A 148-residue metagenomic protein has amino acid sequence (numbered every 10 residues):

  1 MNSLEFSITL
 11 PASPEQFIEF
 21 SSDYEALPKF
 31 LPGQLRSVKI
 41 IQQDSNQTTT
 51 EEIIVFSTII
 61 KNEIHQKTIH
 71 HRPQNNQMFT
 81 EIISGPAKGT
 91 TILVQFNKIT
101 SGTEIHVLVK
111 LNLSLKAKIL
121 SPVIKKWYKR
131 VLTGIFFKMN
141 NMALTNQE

Functional and structural regions predicted by a protein language model:
M1-N46: Hydrophobic ligand-binding cavity/cleft-lining segments
M1-S7, T49, Q77, T91 (+1 more regions): Intrinsic-disorder/low-complexity, polar/charged segments enriched in Ser/Thr/Lys/Arg/Asp/Glu/Gln
F6-I8, I64-H71, I82, T91-K98: Hydrophobic/aromatic beta-strand elements that line small-molecule binding cavities or substrate pockets in beta-rich
P14-E15, Q42-N46, H71-N76, Q95-E104: A short, structured loop/turn motif at beta-sheet edges
Q16-S21, L27, T50, T68-I69 (+2 more regions): Hydrophobic pocket/interface hotspot
E25, Y128, L132-E148: Short amphipathic alpha-helical signal-transduction/dimerization elements
K39-I83, K138-N146: Glycine-rich portal/gate segments that line the openings of hydrophobic small-molecule binding cavities
E81-T133: Beta-strand/loop substructures that line and gate deep hydrophobic ligand-binding cavities in soluble
